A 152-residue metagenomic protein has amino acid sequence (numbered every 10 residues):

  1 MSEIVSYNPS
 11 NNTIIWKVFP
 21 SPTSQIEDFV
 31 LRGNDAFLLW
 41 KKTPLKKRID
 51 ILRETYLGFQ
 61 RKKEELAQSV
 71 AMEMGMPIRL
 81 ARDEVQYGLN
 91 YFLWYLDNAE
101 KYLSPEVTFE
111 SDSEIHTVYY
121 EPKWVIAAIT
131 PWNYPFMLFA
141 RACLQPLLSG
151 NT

Functional and structural regions predicted by a protein language model:
M1-E114: N-terminal Rossmann-like NAD(P)+-binding subdomain of aldehyde/semialdehyde dehydrogenases
V107-T152: Conserved small-residue-rich beta-alpha loop and adjacent elements that most often cradle the phosphate/pyrophosphate
